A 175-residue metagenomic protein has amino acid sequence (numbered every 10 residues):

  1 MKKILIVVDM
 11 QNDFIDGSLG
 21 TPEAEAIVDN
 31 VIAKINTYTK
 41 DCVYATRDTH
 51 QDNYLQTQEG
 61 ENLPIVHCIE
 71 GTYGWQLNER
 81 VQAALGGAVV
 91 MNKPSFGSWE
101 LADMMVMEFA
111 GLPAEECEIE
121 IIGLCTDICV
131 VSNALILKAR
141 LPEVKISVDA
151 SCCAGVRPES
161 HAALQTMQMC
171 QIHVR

Functional and structural regions predicted by a protein language model:
M1-V90, G111-A114, V156, H161-M169 (+1 more regions): Active-site acidic carboxylates
I32-N36, V131-L141: Histidine-anchored nucleotide/phosphate-binding helix
D41, C117, V144: Short acidic/polar active-site loop segments enriched in Thr and Asp
Y44-R47, K145-C152: Short internal beta-strands
L85, M105, F109, R140-L141: Active-site catalytic pocket residues across diverse enzymes, especially alpha/beta-hydrolases
V90-S132, G155-R175: Conserved N-terminal glycine/acidic-rich loop preference
T126, L141, A150-C153: Short leucine-rich amphipathic alpha-helical surface patches
E143-K145, H173: Residue-level detector of anion-binding/catalytic polar loops
